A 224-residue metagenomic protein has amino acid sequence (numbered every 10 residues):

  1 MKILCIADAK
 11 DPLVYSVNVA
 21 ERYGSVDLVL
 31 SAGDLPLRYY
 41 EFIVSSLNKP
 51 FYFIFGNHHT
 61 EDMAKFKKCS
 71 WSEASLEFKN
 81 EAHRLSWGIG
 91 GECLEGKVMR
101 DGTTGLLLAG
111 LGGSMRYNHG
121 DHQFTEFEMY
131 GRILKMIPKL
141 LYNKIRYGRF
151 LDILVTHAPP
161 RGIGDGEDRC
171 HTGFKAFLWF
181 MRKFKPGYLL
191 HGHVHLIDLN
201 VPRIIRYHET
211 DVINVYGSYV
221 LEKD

Functional and structural regions predicted by a protein language model:
M1-S46, T60, Y142-F150: N-terminal active-site segment of His-dependent metallophosphoesterases
C5-A7, L28-D34, Y52-N57, L94 (+4 more regions): Active-site neighborhood of phospho(di)ester-bond hydrolases with catalytic His/Asp-centered motifs
C5-V14, I54-F55, H59-E61, F66-T172: Conserved catalytic scaffold of divalent metal-dependent phosphoesterases
I6, V17, E73, V98-G102 (+2 more regions): Binuclear metal-dependent phosphoesterase catalytic core
V14-A20, R38-E41, C93-E95, P138-Y142 (+2 more regions): A generic local structural motif
Y15-S16, Y39-I43, L47, M63-K65 (+4 more regions): Short glycine-/acidic-enriched loop or helix-start segments at secondary-structure transitions that form or flank
S46-N48, I89, Y207-H208: Short, structured coil segments at secondary-structure junctions
L47-N57, F174-F177: A short, gly/pro- and small-residue-rich
